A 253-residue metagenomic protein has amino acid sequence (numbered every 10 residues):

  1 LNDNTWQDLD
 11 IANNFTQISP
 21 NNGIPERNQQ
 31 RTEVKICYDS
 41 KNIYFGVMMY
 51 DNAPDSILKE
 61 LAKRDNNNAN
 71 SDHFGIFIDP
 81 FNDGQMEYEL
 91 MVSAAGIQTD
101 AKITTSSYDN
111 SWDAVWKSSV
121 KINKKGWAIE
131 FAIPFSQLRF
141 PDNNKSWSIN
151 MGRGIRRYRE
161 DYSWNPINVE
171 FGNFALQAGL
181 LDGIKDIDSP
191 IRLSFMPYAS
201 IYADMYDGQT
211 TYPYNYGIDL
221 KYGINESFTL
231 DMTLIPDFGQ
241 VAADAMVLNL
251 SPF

Functional and structural regions predicted by a protein language model:
L1-F253: Structural preference for beta-rich elements and adjacent junctions enriched in aromatics
